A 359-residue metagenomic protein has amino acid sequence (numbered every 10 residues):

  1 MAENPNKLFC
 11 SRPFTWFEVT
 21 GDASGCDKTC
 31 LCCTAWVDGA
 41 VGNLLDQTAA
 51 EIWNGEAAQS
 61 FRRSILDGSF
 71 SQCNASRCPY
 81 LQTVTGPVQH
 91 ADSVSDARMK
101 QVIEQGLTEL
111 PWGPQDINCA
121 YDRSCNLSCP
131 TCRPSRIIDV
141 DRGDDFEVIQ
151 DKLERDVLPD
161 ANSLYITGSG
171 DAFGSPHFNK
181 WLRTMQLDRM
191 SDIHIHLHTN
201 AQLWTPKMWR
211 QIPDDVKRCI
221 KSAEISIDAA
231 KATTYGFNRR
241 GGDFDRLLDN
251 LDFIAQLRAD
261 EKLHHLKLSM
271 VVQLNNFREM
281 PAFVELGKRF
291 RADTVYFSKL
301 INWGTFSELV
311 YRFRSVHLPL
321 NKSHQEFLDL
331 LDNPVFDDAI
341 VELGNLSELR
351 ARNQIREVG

Functional and structural regions predicted by a protein language model:
M1-C33, V37-R142, V157-L158, P319-G359: N-terminal pre-core extensions flanking Radical SAM catalytic domains
G25, S163-Y165, H194-H196, K217-I227 (+3 more regions): Conserved C-terminal portion of the radical SAM core fold that forms the substrate/S-adenosylmethionine-binding
T29-L31, V37-A40, V84-P87, L127-T131 (+6 more regions): Short catalytic/ligand-binding loop motif for oxyanion handling, primarily in non-cytosolic enzymes, centered on
A50-W53, S60-I65, C129, R133 (+5 more regions): A generic structured-segment signal
Q89, T131, D144, V148-D156 (+3 more regions): Preference for well-ordered, secondary-structure-rich cores of eukaryotic proteins
W112-S124, S135-V148, P159-F178, D188-P206 (+3 more regions): Core AdoMet radical
K152-L153, H177-T184, K207-I212, F237 (+1 more regions): A short acidic, amphipathic alpha-helical/loop segment
D156-V157, M185-D188, D215, I254-L257: Hydrophobic helix-cap positions at the C-terminus of alpha-helices in RecA-like/P-loop ATPase nucleotide-binding cores
